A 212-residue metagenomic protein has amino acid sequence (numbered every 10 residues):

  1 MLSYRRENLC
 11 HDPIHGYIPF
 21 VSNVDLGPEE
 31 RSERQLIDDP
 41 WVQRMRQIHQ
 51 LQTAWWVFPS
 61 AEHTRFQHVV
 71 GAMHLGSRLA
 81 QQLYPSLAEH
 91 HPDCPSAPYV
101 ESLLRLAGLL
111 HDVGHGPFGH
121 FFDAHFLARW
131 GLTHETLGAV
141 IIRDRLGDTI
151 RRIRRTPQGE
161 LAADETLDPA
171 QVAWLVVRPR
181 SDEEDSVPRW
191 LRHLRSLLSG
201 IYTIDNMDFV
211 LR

Functional and structural regions predicted by a protein language model:
M1-L51, W56-L106, G114-R212: Sequence-structural signature of the catalytic-core scaffold of metal-dependent phosphohydrolases that act on
